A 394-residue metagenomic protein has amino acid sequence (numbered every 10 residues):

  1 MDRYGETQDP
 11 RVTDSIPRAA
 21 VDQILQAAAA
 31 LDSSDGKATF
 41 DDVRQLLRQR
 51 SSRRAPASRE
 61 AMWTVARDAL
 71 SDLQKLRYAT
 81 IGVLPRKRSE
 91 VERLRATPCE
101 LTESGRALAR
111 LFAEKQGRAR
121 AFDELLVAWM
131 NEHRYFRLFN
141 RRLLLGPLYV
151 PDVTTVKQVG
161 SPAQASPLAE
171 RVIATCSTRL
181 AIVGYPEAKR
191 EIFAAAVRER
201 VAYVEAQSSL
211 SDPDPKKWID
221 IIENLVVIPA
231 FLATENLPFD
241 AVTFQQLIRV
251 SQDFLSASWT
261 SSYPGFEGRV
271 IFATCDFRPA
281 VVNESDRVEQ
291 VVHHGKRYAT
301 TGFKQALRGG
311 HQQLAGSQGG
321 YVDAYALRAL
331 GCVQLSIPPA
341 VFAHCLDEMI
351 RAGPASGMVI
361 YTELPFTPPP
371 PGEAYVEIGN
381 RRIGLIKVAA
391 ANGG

Functional and structural regions predicted by a protein language model:
M1-T300: Donor-sugar nucleotide-binding helix/loop cap in glycosyltransferases
Q23-S34, A306-L314, L330: Short amphipathic alpha-helical elements of helix-turn-helix/winged-helix folds
Y263-S285, A352-G394: C-terminal engagement modules used by replication, chromatin/transcription, nuclear envelope/ESCRT, and ubiquitin
Y298-V322: An N-terminal amphipathic alpha-helical segment
A315-I337: Short glycine-rich, basic-tinged beta-strand/loop micro-motifs
L330-F366: Short, hydrophobic/π-rich interface segment
